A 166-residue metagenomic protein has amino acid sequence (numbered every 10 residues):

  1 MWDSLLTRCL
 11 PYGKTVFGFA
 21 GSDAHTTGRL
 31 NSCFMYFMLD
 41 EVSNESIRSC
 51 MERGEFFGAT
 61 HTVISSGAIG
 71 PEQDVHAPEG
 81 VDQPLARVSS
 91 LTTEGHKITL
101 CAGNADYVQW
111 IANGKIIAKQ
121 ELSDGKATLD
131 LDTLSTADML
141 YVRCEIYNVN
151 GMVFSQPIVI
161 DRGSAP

Functional and structural regions predicted by a protein language model:
M1-L10: Substrate-binding surface in catalytic domains of secreted glycosidases
L10-G18, S22-P166: C-terminal functional module detector
